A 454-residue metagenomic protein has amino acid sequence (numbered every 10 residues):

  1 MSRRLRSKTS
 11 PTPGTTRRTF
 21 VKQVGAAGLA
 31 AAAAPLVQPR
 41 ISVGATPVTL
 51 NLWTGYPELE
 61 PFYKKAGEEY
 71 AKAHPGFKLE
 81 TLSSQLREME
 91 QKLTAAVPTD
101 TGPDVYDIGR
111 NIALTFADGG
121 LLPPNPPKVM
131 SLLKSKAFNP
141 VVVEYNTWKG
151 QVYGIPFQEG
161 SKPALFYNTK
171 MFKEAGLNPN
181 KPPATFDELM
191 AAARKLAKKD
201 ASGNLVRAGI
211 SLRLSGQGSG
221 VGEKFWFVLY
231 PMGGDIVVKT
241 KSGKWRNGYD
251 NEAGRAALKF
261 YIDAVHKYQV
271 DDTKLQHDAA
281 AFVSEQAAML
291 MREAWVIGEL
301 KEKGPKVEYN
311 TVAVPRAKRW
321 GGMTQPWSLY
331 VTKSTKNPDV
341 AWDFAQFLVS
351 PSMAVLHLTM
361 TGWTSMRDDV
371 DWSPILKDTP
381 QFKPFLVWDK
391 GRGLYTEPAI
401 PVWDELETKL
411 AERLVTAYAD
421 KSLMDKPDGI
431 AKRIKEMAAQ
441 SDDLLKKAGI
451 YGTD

Functional and structural regions predicted by a protein language model:
M1-T19, I41: N-terminal secretory signal peptides
R6, G44, P305, Y309-V312 (+2 more regions): Long, aromatic- and glycine/proline-rich binding clefts that accommodate carbohydrate-like moieties
T46-P57, F77-L82, V105, Y153: Short, well-ordered beta-strand elements
E69-T147, E174-A184, A288-M289, S365-D368 (+2 more regions): Extracytoplasmic "Venus flytrap"/periplasmic binding protein-like
G109-A164, V221-K224, V228, K306-V312 (+1 more regions): Hinge/lid segment of periplasmic solute-binding proteins
Q151-F157, P163, E188-G243, A287: Extracytoplasmic/periplasmic solute-binding protein
F166-N168, T324-P338: A bilobed periplasmic-binding-protein/Venus flytrap-type ligand-binding module shared by bacterial periplasmic
A192-K195, G234-D235, K239-D272, V314: Glycine-centered hinge/linker elements that transmit conformational signals in sensory and ligand-binding systems
